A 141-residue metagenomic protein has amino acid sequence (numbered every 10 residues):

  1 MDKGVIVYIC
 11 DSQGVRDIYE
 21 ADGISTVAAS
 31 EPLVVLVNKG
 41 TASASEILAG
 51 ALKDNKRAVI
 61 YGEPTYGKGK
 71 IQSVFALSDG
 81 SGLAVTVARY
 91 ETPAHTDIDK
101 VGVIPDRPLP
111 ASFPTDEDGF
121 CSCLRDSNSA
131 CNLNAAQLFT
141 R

Functional and structural regions predicted by a protein language model:
M1-R141: C-terminal "post-core" interaction segments
